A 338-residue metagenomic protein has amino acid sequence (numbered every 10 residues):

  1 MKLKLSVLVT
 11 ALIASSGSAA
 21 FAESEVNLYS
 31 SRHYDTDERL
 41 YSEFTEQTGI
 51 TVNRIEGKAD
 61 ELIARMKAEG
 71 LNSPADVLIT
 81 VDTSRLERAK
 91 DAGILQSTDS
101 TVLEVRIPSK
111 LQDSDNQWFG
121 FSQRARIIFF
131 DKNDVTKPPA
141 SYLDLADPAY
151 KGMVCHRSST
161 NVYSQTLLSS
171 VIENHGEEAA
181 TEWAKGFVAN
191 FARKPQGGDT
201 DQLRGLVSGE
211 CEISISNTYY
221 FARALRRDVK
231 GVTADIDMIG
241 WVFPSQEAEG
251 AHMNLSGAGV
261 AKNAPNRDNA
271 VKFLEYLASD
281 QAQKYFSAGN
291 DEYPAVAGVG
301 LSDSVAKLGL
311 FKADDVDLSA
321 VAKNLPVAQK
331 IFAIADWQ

Functional and structural regions predicted by a protein language model:
E23-R88, Q338: Early extracytoplasmic/lumenal segment of secretory-pathway proteins
Y29-R32, S114, F130-K132, K137 (+3 more regions): Short beta-strand->loop
S73-L78, Q96-I127, L143, C155-H156: A structural signal for short loop-to-beta-strand junctions that line the ligand-binding cleft of periplasmic/secreted
L86-I94, D113-A140, L168-S169, M253-A258: Periplasmic solute-binding protein
N133-A140, I172-T181, A264-A270: Short helix-loop capping/hinge motifs at secondary-structure junctions, enriched in acidic/polar residues
Y163, S170, H175-P244: Ligand-binding pocket segment of bilobal, Venus flytrap-like solute-binding proteins
S256-D315: Mature extracytoplasmic/periplasmic domains
D303-Q338: Extracellular/periplasmic bilobal clamshell ligand-binding domains
